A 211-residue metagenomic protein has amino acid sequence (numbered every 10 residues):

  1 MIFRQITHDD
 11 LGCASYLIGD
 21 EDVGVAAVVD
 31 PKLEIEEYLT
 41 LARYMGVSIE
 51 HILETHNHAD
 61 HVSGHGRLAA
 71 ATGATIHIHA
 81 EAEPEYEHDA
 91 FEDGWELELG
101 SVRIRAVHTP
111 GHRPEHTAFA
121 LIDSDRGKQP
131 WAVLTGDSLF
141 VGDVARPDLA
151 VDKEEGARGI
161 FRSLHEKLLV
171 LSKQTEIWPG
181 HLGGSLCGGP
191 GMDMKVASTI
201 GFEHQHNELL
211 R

Functional and structural regions predicted by a protein language model:
M1-S48, F119-G136, G142: Conserved beta-strand hairpin/beta-sheet module of binuclear metal-dependent hydrolase folds, prominently
I2, V25, H65, A69-A70 (+3 more regions): Hydrophobic, small-residue-rich alpha-helical packing segments that form membrane-like cores
I6, F91, I200: Hydrophobic residues at beta-strand termini and immediately following loops that shape nucleotide-binding pockets
G24, R103, R113-R211: Metallo-beta-lactamase
V28-V29, I49-H58, I76-E81, H108-G111 (+3 more regions): Active-site neighborhood of phospho(di)ester-bond hydrolases with catalytic His/Asp-centered motifs
L33-H77: Active-site metal-binding motif and surrounding structural segment of the metallo-beta-lactamase
T40-A42, G64-R67, D89-A90, P147 (+1 more regions): Short amphipathic alpha-helical segments
A59, E85-Y86, C187: Generic structural signal for helix capping and beta-alpha/helix-loop junctions
